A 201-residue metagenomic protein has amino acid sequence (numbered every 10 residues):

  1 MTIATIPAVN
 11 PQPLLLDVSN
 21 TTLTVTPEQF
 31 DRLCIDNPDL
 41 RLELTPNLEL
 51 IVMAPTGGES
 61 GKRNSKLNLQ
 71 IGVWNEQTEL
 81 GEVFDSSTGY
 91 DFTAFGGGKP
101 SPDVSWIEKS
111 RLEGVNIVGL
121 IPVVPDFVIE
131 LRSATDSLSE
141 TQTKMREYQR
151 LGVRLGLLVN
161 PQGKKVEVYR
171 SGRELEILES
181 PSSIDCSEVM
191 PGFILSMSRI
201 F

Functional and structural regions predicted by a protein language model:
M1-F201: Gly/Pro/Ser/Thr-rich low-complexity, intrinsically disordered segments predominantly at protein N-termini
